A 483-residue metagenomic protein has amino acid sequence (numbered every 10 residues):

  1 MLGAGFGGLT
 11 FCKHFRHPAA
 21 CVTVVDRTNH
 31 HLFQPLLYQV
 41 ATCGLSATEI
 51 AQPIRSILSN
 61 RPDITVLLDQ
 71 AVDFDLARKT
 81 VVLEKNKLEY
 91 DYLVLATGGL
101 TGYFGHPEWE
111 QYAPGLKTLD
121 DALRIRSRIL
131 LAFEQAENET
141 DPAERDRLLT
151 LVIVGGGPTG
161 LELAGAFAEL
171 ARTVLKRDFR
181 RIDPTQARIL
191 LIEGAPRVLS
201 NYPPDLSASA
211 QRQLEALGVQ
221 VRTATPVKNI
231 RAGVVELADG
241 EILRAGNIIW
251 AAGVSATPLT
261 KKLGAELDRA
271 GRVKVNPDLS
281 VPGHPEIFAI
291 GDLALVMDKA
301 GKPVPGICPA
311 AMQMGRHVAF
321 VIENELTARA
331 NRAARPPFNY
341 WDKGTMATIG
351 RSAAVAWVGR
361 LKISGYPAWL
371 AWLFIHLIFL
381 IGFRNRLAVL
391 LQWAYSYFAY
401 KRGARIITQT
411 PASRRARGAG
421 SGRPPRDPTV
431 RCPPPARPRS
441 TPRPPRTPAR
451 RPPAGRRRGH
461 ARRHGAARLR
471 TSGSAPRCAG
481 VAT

Functional and structural regions predicted by a protein language model:
M1, A319-R426: C-terminal, flexible cofactor-proximal segment of oxidoreductases
M1-L68, V72, P158-Y202, I249: Beta1-alpha1 glycine-rich phosphate/pyrophosphate-binding loop at the start of Rossmann-like nucleotide-binding domains
A4, K85, T97-G98, D239 (+1 more regions): Glycine-rich, N-terminal phosphate-binding loop of Rossmann-like dinucleotide-binding domains
P62-D73, A168-P277, V281-G283, A330: A Rossmann-like FAD-binding core segment of flavoenzymes
I64-V154, I249: FAD-binding core/adjacent interface of flavoenzyme oxidoreductases
Q111-D141, G233-E236, I242-Q313, F320: FAD-site-proximal beta/loop scaffold in flavoenzymes
R145-Y202, S209, Q220-R222, P305-P337 (+1 more regions): Rossmann-like dinucleotide-binding core of oxidoreductases
R463-T483: Juxtamembrane helix-loop-helix junctions in multi-pass membrane proteins
